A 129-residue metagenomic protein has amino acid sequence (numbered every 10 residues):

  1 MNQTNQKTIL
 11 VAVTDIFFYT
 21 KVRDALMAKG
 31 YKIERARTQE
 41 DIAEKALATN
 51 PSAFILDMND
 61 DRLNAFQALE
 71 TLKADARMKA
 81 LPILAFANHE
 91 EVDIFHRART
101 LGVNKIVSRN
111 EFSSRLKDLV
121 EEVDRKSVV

Functional and structural regions predicted by a protein language model:
K7-I16: Conserved acidic segment of CheY-like receiver
I16-E34: Two-component/phosphorelay signaling modules centered on CheY-like receiver
T38-A53: Acidic, metal-coordinating helix/loop segments flanking the phosphotransfer/catalytic sites of two-component signaling
L56-L72: Conserved phosphotransfer microenvironments
R77-P82: His-Asp phosphorelay/catalytic-motif detector in bacterial-type signaling
E90-K105: Alpha4 helix (beta4-alpha4-beta5 surface) of REC/receiver domains from two-component response regulators
S127-V129: Conserved small/polar residues in nucleotide/adenosyl-binding loops
